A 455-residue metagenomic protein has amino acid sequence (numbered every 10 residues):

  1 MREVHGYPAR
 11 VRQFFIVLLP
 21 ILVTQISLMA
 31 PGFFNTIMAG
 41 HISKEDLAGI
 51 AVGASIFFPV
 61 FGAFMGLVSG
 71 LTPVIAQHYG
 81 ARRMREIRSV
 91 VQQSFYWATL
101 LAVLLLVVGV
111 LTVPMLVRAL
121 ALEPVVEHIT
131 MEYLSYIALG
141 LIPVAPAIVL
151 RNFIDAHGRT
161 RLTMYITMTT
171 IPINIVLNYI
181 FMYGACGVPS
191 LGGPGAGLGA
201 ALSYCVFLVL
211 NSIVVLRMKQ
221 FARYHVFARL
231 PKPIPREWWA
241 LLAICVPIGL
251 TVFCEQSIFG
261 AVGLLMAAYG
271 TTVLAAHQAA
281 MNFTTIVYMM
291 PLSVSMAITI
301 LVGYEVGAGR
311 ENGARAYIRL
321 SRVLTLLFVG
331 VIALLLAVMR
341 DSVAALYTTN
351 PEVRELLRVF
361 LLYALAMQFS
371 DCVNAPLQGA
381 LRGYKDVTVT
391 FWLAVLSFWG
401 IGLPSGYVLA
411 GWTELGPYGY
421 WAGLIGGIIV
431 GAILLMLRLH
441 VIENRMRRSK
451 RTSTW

Functional and structural regions predicted by a protein language model:
M1-I21, I75-I142, V188-V246, V302-M367 (+1 more regions): Short alpha-helical transmembrane segments in multi-pass integral membrane proteins
L19, N35, L71-T72, T112-V113 (+13 more regions): Hydrophobic/aromatic residues in alpha-helical transmembrane segments
L19-P73, I137-V144, Y204, W239-A308 (+4 more regions): Transmembrane helix-bundle signature of multi-pass secondary active exporters and lipid flippases
A30-F33, H41-K44, H78-A81, A156-H157 (+5 more regions): Helix-loop interface residues and adjacent transmembrane-helix termini in multi-pass membrane transporters, primarily
G32, T36, G109, V113-P114 (+10 more regions): Juxtamembrane/transmembrane-helix interface segments of polytopic membrane transporters
L47-V110, V144-T163, A276-R340, D371-L393: Small-residue-rich hydrophobic transmembrane alpha-helices
V68, I137-D155, T163-I171, A196-S212 (+5 more regions): Short runs within selected transmembrane alpha-helices of multi-pass transporters and secretion channels
G109, N152, N178, M182 (+9 more regions): Structural signal for membrane-spanning alpha-helices in multi-pass inner-membrane proteins, emphasizing helix cores
